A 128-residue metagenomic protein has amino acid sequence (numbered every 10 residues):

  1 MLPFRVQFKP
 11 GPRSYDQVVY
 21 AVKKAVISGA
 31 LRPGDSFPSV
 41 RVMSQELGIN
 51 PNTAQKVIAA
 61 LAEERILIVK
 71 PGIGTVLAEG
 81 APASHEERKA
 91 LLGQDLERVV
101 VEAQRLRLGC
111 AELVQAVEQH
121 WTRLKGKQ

Functional and structural regions predicted by a protein language model:
M1-S36, V42, A90-Q94, V100-K127: Extreme N-terminal segment that seeds HTH/winged-HTH DNA-binding domains in transcriptional regulators
Y15, S39, I73-A90: Short, cationic-aromatic polyanion-contact patches
A30-D35, A60-G72, V76-G80: Beta-hairpin "wing" of winged helix-turn-helix
S36-L47, L61: A short alpha-helical element within helix-turn-helix/winged-helix DNA-binding domains across DNA-binding proteins
E46, E63-I66, L106, R123: Residue cluster at the C-terminal edge of the helix-turn-helix DNA-binding motif
L47, A81-P82, R123-G126: Short secondary-structure transition/capping segments
